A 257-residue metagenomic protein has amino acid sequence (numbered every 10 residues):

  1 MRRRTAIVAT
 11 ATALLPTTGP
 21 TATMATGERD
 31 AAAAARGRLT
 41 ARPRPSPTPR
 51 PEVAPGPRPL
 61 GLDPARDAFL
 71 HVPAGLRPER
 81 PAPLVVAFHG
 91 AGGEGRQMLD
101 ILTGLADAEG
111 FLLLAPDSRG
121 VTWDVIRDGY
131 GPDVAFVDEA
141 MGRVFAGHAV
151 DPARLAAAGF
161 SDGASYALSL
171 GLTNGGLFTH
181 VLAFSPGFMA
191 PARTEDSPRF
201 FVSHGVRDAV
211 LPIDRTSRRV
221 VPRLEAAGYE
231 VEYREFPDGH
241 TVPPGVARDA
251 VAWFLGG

Functional and structural regions predicted by a protein language model:
M1-A11: N-terminal secretory signal peptides and thylakoid transit peptides that target proteins across membranes
I7-V8, P20-L84, G129, A158 (+7 more regions): A domain-start/cap signature at the N-terminus of enzymes
G61-A74, E79-H148: Serine-hydrolase catalytic machinery in alpha/beta-hydrolase-like enzymes
A153-S197: Primarily recognizes the serine-hydrolase "nucleophile elbow" in alpha/beta-hydrolase and SGNH/GDSL folds
V202-H204: Short beta-strand/loop motif that positions the catalytic acidic residue of the alpha/beta-hydrolase fold
R207-P212, T241: Acidic catalytic loop of the alpha/beta-hydrolase fold
R234-V242: Histidine-bearing beta->alpha loop at or near hydrolase active sites
